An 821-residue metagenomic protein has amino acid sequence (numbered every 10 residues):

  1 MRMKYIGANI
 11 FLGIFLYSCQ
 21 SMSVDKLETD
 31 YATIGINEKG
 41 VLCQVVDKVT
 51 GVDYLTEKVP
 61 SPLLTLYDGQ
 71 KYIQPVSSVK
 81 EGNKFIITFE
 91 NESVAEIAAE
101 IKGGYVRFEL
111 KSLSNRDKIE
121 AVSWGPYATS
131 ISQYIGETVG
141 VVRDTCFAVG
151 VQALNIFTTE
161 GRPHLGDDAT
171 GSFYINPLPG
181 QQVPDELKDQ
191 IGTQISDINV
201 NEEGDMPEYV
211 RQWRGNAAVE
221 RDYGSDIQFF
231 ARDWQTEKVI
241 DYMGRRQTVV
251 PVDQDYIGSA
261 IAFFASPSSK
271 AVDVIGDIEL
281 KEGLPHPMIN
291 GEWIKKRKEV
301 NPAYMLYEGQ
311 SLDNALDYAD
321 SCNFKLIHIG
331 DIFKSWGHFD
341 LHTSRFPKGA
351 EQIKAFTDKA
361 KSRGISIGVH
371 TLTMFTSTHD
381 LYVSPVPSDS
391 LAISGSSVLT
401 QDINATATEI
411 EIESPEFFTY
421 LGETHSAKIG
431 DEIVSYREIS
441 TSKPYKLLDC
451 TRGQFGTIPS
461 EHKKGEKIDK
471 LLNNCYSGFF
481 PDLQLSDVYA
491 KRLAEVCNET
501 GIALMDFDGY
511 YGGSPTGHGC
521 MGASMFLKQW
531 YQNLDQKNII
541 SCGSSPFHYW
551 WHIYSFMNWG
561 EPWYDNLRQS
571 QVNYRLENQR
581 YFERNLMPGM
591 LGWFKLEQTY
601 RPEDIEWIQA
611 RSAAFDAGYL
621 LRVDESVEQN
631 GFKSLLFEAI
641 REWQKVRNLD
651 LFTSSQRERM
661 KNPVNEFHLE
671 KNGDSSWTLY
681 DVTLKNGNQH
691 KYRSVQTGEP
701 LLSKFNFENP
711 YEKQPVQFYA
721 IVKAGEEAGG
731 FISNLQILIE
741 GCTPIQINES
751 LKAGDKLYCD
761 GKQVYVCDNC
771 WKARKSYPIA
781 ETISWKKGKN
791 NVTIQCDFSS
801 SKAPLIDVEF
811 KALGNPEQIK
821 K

Functional and structural regions predicted by a protein language model:
L16-D25: Bacterial Sec-dependent signal peptides at the C-terminal "C-region" and cleavage site
L27-I327, K359, S366-I367, A503-L504 (+2 more regions): Carbohydrate-recognition beta-sandwich/jelly-roll modules in extracellular/periplasmic carbohydrate-active proteins
P267-P287, D320-H328, Q352-S394, K464 (+1 more regions): Glycine-rich, aromatic-flanked loop segments that form ligand/cofactor-binding clefts across common enzyme folds
G291-S396, L472-S524: Aromatic-lined carbohydrate-binding/catalytic grooves of carbohydrate-active enzymes
F356-V369, F375-S377, S390-S397, R611 (+1 more regions): Carbohydrate-binding surfaces of carbohydrate-active enzymes
T373-P459: Autoprocessing Asn-cyclization modules and mimics
Y382-S396, L471-V488, Y531-N630: Glycan-recognition surfaces
R452-K464, N709-K821: Intrinsically disordered, low-complexity segments enriched in serine, threonine, and glycine
